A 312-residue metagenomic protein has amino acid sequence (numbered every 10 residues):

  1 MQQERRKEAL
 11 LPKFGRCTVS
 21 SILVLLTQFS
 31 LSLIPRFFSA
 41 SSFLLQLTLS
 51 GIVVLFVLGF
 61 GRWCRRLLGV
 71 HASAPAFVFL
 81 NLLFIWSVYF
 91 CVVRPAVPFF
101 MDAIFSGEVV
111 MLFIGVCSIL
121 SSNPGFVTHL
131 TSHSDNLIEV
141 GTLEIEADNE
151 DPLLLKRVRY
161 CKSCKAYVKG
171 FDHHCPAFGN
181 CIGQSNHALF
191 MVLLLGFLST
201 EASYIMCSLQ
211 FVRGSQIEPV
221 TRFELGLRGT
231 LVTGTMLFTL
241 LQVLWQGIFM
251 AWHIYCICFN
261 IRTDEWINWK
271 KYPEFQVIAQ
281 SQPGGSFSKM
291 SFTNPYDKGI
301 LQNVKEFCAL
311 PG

Functional and structural regions predicted by a protein language model:
M1-G312: Membrane-associated feature with strongest affinity for ZDHHC
